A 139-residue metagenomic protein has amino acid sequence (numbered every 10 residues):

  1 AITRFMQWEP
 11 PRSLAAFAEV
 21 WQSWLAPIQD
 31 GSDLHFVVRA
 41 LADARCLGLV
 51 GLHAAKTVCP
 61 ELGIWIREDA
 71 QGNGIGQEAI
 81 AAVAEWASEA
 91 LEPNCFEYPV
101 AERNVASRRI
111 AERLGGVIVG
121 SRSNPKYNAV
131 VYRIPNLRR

Functional and structural regions predicted by a protein language model:
A1-F5, H35-R139: Acyl-donor (CoA/ACP) binding surface of acyl/acetyltransferases
T3-S23, L34-F36: Conserved GNAT-fold acetyl-CoA-binding loop/helix
P10-S13, P27, G72, V100: Alpha-helix initiation/capping motif
S23-A26, V119-G120: Short, P/G- and charge-enriched loop/turn segments at secondary-structure junctions
A26-S32: Short loop/turn motifs at secondary-structure junctions and domain boundaries
